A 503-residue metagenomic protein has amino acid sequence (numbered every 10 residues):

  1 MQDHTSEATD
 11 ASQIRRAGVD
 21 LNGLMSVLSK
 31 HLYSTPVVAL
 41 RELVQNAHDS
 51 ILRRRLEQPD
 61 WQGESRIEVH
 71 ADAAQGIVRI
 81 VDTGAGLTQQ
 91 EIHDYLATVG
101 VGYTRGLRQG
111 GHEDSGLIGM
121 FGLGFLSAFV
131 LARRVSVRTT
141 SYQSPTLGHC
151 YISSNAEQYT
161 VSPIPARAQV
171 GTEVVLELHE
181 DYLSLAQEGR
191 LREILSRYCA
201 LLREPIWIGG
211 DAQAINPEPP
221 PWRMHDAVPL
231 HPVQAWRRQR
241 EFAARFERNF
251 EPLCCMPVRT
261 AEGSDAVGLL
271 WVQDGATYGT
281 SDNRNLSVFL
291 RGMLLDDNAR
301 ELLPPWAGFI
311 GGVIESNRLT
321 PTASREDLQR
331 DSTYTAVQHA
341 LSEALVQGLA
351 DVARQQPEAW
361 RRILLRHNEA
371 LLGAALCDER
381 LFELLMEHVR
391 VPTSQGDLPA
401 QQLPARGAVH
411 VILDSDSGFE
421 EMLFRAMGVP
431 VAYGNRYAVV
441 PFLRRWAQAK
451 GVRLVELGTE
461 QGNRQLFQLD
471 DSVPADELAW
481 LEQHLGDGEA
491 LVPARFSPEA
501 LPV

Functional and structural regions predicted by a protein language model:
M1-A186, E193, I412: GHKL (Bergerat-fold) ATPase N-terminal catalytic module, capturing the glycine-rich phosphate-binding loop and acidic
L117, V135-Q158, H179-Y182, G189-V503: GHKL/Bergerat-fold ATPase module in large chromosome/replication-associated machines
